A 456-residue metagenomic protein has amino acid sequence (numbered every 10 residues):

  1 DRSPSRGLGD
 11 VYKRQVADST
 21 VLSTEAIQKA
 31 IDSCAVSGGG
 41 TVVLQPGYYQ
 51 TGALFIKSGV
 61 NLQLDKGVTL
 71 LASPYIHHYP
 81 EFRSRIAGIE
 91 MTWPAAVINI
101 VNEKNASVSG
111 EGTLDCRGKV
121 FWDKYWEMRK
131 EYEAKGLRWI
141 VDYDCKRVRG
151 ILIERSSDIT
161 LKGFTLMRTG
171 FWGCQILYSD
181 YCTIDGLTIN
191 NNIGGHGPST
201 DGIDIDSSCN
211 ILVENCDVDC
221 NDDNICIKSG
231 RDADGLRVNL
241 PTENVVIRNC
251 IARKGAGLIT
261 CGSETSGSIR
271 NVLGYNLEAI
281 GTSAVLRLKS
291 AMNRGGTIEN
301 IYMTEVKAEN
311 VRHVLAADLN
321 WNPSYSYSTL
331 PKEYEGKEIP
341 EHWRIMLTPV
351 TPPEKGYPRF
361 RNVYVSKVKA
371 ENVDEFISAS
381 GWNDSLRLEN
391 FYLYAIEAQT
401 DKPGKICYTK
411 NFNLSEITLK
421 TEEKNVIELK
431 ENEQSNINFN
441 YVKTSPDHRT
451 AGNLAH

Functional and structural regions predicted by a protein language model:
D1-Y12: Single conserved hydrophobic/aromatic residue that forms the stacking wall/gate of nucleotide- or nucleobase-binding
R14-V43: Acidic Gly/Asp/Thr-rich repetitive segments characteristic of extracellular carbohydrate-active and adhesion proteins
Q28-A35, A96, C116-G173, R237-N239: Right-handed parallel beta-helix
I31, Y275, M292-H456: Beta-rich accessory regions
G39-R85, M91-P94, N99, T113-L114 (+1 more regions): N-terminal extracellular ligand-recognition/capping segment immediately after the signal peptide
A53-I56, T69, S73-P74, A96-V101 (+13 more regions): Glycine-rich beta-solenoid repeat tracts in large extracellular/virion proteins
K66-G67, K104-T113, S157-R168, D180-I193 (+11 more regions): Right-handed parallel beta-helix
Y79-I98, Y125-V148, T329-K355: Surface-exposed acidic, glycine/proline-enriched linker/cap segments that occur as 15-30-residue helix-coil
